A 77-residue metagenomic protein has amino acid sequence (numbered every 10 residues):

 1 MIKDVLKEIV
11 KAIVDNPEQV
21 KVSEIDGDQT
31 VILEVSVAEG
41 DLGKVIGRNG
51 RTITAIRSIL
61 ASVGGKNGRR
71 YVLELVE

Functional and structural regions predicted by a protein language model:
M1-K44, I53-T54, S58-E77: RNA-contacting regions in translation and RNA-metabolism proteins, encompassing KH/S1 modules where present
